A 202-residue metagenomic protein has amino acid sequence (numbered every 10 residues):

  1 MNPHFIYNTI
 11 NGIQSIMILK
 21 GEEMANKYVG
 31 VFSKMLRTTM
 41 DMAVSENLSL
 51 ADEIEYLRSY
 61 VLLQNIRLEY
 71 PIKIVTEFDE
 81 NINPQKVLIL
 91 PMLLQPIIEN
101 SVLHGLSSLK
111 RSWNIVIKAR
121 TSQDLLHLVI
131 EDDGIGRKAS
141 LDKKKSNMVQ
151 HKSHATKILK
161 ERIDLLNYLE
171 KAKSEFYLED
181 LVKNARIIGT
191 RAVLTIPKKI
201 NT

Functional and structural regions predicted by a protein language model:
M1-Y177: Two-component histidine phosphotransfer core
A43, P197-N201: Two-component histidine kinase transmitter core
I74, I115, I188-I196: Hydrophobic core positions in the C-terminal catalytic ATP-binding module
W113, S174, N184-T190: Glycine-rich GHKL/ HATPase_c ATP-binding element in histidine kinases
T121-Q123, V182-I188, K198: A short coil/beta-turn micro-motif at the C-terminal edge of the histidine kinase catalytic ATP-binding domain
